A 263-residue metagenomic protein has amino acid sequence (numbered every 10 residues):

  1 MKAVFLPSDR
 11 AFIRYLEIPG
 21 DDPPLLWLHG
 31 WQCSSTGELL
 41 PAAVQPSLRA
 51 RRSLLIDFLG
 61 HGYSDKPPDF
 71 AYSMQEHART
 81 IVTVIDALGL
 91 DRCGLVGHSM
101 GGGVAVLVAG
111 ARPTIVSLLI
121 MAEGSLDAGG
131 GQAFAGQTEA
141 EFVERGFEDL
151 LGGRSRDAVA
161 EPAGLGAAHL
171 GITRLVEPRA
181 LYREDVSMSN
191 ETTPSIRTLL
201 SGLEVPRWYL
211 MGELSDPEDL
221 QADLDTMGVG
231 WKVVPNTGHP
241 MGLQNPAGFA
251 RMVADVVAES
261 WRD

Functional and structural regions predicted by a protein language model:
D9-Y63: Conserved HGGG/HGGXW glycine-rich cap/lid loop of the alpha/beta-hydrolase fold
S35-G37, Y63-K66, G130, G242-N245: Short N-terminal helix/helix-N-cap motif within the alpha/beta-hydrolase-1
A43-Q45, P206-L243: Conserved loop-alpha-helix segment in the C-terminal half of the alpha/beta-hydrolase fold that carries the catalytic
L54-V96, V234, R251: Active-site loop/oxyanion-hole signature of alpha/beta-hydrolase fold enzymes
G97, G101, A105: Gly/Ala-rich beta-loop-alpha elbow adjacent to hydrolase catalytic centers
V106-G110, V116-D149: Flexible "cap/lid" loop of the alpha/beta hydrolase fold
G130-G136, G146-G202: Conserved alpha/beta-hydrolase catalytic His-Asp/Glu region
V229-D263: Catalytic active-site module of serine/aspartate enzymes centered on a nucleophile-bearing elbow/loop
